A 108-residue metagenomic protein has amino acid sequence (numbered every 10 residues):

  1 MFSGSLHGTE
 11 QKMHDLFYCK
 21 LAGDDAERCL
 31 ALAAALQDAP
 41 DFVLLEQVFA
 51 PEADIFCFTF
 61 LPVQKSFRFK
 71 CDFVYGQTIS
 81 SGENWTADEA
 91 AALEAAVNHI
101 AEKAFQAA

Functional and structural regions predicted by a protein language model:
F2, W85-A108: Mixed-charge, Lys/Arg-enriched low-complexity segments
F2-E52: Negatively charged, low-complexity tracts enriched in Asp/Glu with abundant Ser/Thr
F17, D54-F58, Q77: Short beta-strand micro-motifs in enzyme catalytic cores
C19-G23, P62, I79-E83: Short beta-strand-to-loop capping motifs
A31-A35, D72-V74, A91-N98: Extended Gly/Ser/Thr-rich low-complexity repeat segments, especially those forming or decorating extracellular
D38, V63-R68, K103-A108: A general structural signal for short secondary-structure boundary/capping elements
F42-R68: Amphipathic, interaction-prone secondary-structure segments
K65-A92: Intrinsically disordered, low-complexity regulatory segments enriched in Ser/Thr/Pro and charged residues
